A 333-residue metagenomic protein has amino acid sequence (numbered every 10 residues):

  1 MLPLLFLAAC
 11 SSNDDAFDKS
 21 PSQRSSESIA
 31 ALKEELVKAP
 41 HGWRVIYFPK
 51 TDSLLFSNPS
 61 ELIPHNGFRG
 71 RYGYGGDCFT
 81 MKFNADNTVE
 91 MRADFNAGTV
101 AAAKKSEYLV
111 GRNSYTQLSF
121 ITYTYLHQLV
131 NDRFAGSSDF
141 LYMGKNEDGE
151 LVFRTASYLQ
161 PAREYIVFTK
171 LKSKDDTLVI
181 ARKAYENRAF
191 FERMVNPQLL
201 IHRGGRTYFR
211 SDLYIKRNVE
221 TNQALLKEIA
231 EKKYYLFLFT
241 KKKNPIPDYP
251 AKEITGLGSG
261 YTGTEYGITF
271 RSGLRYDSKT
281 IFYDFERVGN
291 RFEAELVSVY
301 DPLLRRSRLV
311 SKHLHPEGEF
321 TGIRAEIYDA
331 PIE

Functional and structural regions predicted by a protein language model:
M1-P3: Sec-dependent signal peptide recognition, specifically the positively charged N-region followed immediately by
F6-A9: C-terminal motif of bacterial Sec signal peptides marking the signal peptidase cleavage site
S11-E107, G111, Y115, D176-F191 (+2 more regions): Acidic/polar, low-complexity intrinsically disordered N-terminal segments immediately downstream of a Sec signal
D15-G42, G263-E333: Hydrophilic extracytoplasmic domains
D15-S22, E150-Q198, S298-E333: Edge beta-strand at a domain terminus
P59-Y115, T207-R271: N-terminal glycine/threonine-rich, aromatic-flanked beta-hairpin/loop signature
Q117-F134: Short solvent-exposed strand/turn elements
E186-R217: Surface-exposed interaction/gating patches
